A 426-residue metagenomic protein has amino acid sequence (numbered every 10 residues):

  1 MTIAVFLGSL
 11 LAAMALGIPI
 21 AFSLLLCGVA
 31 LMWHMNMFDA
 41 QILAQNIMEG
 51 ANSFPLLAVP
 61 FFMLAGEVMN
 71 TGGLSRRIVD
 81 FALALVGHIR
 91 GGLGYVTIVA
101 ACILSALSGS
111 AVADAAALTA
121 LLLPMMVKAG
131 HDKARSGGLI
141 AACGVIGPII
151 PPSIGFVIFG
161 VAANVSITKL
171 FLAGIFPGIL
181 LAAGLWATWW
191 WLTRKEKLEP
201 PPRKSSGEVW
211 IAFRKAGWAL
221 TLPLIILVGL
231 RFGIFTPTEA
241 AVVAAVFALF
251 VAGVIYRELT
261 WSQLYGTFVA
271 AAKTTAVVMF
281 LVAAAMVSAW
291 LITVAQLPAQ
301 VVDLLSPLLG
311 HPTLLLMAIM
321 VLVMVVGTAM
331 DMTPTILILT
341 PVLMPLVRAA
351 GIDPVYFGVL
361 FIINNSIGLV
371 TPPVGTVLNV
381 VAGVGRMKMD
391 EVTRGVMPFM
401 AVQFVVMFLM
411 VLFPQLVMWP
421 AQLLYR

Functional and structural regions predicted by a protein language model:
M1-R426: Alpha-helical transmembrane segments of multi-pass membrane transport proteins
